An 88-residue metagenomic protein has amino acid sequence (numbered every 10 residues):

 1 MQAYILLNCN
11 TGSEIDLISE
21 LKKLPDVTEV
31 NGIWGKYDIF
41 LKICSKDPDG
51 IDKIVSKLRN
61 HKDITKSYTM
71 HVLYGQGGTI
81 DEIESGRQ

Functional and structural regions predicted by a protein language model:
M1-Q88: A compositional/biophysical signature of low hydrophobicity enriched in polar/charged and small residues
